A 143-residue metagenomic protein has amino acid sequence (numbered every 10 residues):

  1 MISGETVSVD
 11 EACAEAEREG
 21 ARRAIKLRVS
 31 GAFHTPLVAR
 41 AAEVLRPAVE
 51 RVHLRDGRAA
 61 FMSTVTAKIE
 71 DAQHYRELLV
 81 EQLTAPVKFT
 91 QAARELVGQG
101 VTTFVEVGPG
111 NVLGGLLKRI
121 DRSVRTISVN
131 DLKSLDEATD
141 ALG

Functional and structural regions predicted by a protein language model:
M1-G143: Acyl-group transfer acyltransferase/transacylase scaffold of fatty acid/polyketide systems
